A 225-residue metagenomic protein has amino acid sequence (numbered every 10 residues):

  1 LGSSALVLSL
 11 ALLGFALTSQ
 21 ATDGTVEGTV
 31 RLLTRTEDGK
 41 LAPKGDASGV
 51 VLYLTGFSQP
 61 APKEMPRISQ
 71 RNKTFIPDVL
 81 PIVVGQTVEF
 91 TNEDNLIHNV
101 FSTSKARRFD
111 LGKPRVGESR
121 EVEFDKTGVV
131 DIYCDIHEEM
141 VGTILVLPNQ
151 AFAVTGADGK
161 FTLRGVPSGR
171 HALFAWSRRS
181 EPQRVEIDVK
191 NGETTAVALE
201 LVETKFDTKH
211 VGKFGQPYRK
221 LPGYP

Functional and structural regions predicted by a protein language model:
S3-A16: Bacterial N-terminal signal peptides
Q20-P225: Extracytoplasmic copper-binding redox domains, predominantly the cupredoxin/blue-copper superfamily
